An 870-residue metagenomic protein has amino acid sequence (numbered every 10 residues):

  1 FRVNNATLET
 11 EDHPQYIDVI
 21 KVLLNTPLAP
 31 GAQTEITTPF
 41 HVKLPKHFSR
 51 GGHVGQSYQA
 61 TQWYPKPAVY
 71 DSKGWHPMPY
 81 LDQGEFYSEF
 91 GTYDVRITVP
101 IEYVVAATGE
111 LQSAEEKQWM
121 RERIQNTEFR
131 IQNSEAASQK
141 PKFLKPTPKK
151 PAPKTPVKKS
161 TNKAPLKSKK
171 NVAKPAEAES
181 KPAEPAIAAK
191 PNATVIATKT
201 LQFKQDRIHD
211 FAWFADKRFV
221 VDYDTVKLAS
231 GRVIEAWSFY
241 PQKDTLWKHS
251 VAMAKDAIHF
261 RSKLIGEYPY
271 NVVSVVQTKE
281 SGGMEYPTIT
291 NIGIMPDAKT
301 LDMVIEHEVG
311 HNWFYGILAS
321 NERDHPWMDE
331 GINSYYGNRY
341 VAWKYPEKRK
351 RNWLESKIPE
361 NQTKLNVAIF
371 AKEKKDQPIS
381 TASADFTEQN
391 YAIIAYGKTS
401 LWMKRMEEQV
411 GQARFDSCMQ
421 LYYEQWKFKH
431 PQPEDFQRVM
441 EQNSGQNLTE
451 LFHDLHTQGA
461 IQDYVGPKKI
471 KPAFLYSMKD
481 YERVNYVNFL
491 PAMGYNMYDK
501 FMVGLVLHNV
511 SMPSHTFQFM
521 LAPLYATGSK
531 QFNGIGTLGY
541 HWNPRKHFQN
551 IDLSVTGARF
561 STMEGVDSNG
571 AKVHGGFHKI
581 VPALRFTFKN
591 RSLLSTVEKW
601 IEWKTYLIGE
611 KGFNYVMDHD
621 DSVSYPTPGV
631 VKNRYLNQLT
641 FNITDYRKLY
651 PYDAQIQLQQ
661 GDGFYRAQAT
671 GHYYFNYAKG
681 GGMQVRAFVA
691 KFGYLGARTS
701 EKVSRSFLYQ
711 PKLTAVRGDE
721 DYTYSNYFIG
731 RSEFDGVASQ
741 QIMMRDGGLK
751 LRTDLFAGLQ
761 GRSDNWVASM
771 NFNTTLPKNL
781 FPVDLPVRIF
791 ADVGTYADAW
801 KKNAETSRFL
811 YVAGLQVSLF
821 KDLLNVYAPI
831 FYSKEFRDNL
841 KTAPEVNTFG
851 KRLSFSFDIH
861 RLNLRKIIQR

Functional and structural regions predicted by a protein language model:
F1-Q56, P175, P182, A186-A189 (+1 more regions): A surface-exposed beta-strand-loop module
I20, K167-S168, K174-A176, F203 (+1 more regions): Hydrophobic alpha-helical and helix-loop surface patches within well-folded domains that function as non-catalytic
F40, P491-Y495, L505, L521-Y525 (+8 more regions): Transmembrane beta-barrel strands of outer-membrane/channel proteins
P67-W75, Q83-N126, S138-E306, Y335: Hydrophobic helix-coil surface modules that form long, contiguous segments used for peptide/substrate interaction
F428-P431, A492-L505, V510-T516, L521-G534 (+9 more regions): Solvent-exposed loop/turn segments connecting transmembrane beta-strands in outer-membrane beta-barrel proteins
T449-H547, S592-T596, N614-Y650, T753-W766 (+2 more regions): Outer-membrane beta-barrel initiation region
P491-M493, N533-I535, G539, N550-V573 (+4 more regions): C-terminal outer-membrane beta-barrel translocator/porin domains of Gram-negative envelope proteins and their
V817, K821-D822, V846-R870: Outer-membrane beta-barrel "beta-signal"
